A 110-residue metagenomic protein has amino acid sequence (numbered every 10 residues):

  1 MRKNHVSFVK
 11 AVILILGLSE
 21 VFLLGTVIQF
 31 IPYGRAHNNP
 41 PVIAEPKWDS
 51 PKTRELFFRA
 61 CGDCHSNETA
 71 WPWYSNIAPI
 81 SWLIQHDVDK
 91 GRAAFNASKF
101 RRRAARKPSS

Functional and structural regions predicted by a protein language model:
M1-F8: N-terminal Lys/Arg-rich, disordered targeting/topogenic segments
A11-L14, R106-S110: Metalloprotease/metallohydrolase-associated module, dominated by Zn2+-dependent proteases
V12-P32: Hydrophobic membrane-insertion alpha-helices, especially the h-region of bacterial N-terminal signal peptides
I15, D49, P72: Conserved aromatic-histidine-acidic binding/catalytic patches
I28-I31, F58, Q85-V88: Short, compositionally biased low-complexity segments
A36-F57: Electrostatic cytochrome c docking/interface patches
F57-T69: The canonical Cys-X-X-Cys-His
T69-P108: Gly/Gly-Pro-rich "capping" loops immediately C-terminal to redox-active cysteine motifs in periplasmic/lumenal
